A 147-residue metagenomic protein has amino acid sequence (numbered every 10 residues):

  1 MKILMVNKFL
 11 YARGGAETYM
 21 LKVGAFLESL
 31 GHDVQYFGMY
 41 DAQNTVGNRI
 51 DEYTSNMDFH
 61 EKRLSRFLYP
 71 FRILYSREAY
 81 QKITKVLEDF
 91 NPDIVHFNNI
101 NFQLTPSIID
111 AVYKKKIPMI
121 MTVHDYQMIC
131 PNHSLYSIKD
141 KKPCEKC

Functional and structural regions predicted by a protein language model:
M1-N44, E88-F90, I108-P118: N-terminal subdomain of nucleotide-sugar transferases
F9, I100, D125-Y126: Active-site pre-Tyr helix/loop in NAD(P)-dependent dehydrogenases
Y11-A12, Y19, F71-R72, H96-F97: A generic structural signal for short
R13, Q43-V46, Q103-P106, Q127-N132 (+1 more regions): Short catalytic/ligand-binding loop motif for oxyanion handling, primarily in non-cytosolic enzymes, centered on
A16, S76, N101: Charged, low-complexity surface patches
L30-I94, L135-D140: A conserved catalytic-core segment of Leloir-type glycosyltransferases
T84-L104, P118-T122: Short N-terminal targeting/anchoring amphipathic segment
I94, A111-C147: Active-site proximal beta-strand in glycosyltransferases
